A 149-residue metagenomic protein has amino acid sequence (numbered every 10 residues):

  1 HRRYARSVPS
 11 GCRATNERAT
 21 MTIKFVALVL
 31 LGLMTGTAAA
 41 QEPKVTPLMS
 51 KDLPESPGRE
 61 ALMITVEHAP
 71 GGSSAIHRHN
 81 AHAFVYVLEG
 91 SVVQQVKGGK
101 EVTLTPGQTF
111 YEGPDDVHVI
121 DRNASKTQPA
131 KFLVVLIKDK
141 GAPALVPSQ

Functional and structural regions predicted by a protein language model:
H1-T20: Short, Lys/Arg-enriched N-terminal segments with co-localized hydrophobic residues within the first ~10-30 amino acids
E17-L62, Q95, Y111, P129 (+1 more regions): A short, N-terminal "cap"/entry segment at the start of jelly-roll beta-barrel domains of the cupin/DSBH fold
R59, G71-Y86: A short beta-loop-beta micro-motif enriched in histidine and acidic residues
H68, G98-D115: Short acidic-glycine-tyrosine-enriched beta hairpin
I76, Q94-Q95, E112, H118-S125: Short beta-strand His + acidic residue motifs that chelate non-heme Fe in jelly-roll/DSBH and cupin folds
A81-G99, Q108: Glycine- and acidic-residue-biased ligand/ion/polar-headgroup-sensing regions
E101, D116-A142: Ligand-binding loop in jelly-roll beta-barrel domains
